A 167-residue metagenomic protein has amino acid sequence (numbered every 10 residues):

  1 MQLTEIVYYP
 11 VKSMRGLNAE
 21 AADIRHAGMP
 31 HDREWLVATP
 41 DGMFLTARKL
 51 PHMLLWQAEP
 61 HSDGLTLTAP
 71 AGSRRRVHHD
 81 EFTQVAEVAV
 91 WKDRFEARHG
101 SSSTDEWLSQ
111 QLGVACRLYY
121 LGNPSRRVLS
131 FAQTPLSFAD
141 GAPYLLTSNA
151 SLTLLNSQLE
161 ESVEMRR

Functional and structural regions predicted by a protein language model:
M1-R167: Small-residue-enriched flexible connectors and coil-helix boundary/helix-cap motifs
